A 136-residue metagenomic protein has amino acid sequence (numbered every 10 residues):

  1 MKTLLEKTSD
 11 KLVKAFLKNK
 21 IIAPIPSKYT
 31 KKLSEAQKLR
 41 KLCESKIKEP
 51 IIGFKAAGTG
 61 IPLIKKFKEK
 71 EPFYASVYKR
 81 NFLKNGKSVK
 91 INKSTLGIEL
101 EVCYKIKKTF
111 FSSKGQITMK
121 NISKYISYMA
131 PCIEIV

Functional and structural regions predicted by a protein language model:
K2-V136: Catalytic-core "active-site belt" of small-molecule-metabolizing enzymes, emphasizing His/Asp/Glu-rich regions
